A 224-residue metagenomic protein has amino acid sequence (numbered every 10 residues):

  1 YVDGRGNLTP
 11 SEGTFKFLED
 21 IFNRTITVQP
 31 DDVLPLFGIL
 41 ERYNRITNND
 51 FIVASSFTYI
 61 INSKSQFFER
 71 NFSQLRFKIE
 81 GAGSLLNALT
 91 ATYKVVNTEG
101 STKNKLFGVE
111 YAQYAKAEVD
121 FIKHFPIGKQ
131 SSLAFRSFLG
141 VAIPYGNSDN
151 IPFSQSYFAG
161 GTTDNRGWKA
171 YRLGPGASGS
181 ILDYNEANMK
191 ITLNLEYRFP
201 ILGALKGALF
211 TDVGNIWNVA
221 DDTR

Functional and structural regions predicted by a protein language model:
Y1-A54, S63-K64, F68: Surface-exposed, low-complexity/disordered segments and acidic/polar micro-motifs at processing/linker regions
Y1-V2, T9-P10, E41, A54 (+1 more regions): C-terminal transmembrane beta-barrel domains of outer membrane proteins
T58, N62, E196-Y197: Phosphate/ATP-binding catalytic cores across multiple sugar-kinase/actin-like superfamilies, primarily ASKHA
